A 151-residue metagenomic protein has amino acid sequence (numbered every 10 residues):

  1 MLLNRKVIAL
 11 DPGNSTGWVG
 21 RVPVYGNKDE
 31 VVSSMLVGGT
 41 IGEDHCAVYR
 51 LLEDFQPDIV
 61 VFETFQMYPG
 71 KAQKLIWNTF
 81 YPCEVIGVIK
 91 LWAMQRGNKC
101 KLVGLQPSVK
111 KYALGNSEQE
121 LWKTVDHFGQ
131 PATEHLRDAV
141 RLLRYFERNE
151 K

Functional and structural regions predicted by a protein language model:
M1-K151: Phosphate- and other anionic-substrate recognition elements at nucleic-acid/protein interfaces
